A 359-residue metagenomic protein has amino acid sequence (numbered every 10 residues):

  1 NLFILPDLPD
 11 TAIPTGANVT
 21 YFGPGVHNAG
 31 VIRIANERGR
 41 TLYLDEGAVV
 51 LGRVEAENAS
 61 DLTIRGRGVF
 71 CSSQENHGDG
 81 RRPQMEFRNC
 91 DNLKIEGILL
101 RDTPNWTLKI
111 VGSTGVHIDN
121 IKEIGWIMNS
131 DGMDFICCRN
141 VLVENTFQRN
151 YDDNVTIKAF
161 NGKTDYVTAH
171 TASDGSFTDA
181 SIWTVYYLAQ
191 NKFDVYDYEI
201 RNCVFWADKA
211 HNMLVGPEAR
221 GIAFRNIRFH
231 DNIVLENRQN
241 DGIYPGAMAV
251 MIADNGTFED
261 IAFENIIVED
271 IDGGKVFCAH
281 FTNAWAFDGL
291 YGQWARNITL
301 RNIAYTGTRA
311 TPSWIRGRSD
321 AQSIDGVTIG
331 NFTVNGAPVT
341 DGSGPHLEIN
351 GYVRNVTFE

Functional and structural regions predicted by a protein language model:
N1-E359: Extracellular/periplasmic carbohydrate-active domains that bind, remodel, or depolymerize complex polysaccharides
